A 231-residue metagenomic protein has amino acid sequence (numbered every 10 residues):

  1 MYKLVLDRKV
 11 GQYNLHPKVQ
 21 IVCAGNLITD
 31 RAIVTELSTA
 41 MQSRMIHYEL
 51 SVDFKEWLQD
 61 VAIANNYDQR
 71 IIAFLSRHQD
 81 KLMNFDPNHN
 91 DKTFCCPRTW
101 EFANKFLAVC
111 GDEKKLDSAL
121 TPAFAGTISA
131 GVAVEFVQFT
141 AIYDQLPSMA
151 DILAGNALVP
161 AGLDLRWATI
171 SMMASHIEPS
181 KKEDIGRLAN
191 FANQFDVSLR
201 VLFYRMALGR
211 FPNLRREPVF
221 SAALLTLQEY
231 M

Functional and structural regions predicted by a protein language model:
Y2-M231: C-terminal regulatory/interaction module of P-loop NTP-utilizing enzymes
